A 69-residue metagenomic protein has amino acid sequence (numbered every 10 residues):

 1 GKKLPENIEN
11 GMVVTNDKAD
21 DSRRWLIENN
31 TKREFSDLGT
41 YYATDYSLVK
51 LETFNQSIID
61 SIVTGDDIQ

Functional and structural regions predicted by a protein language model:
G1-Q69: Short, surface-exposed polybasic-aromatic patches that bind anionic ligands, especially phosphate groups
